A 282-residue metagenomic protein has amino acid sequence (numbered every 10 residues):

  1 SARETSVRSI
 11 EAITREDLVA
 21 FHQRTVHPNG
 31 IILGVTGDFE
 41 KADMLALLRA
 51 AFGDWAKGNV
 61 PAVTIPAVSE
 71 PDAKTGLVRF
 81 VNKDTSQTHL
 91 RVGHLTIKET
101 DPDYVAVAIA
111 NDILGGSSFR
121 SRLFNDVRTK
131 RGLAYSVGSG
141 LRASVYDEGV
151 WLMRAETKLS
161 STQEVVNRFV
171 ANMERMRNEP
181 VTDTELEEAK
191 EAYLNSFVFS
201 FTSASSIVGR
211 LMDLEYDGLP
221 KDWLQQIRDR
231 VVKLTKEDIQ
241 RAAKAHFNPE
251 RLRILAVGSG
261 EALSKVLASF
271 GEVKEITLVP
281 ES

Functional and structural regions predicted by a protein language model:
S1-N29, D54-D101, G115-Q163, E185 (+3 more regions): Non-catalytic beta-strand/loop surface segments
R15-A51, E250-R253: Non-catalytic, conformational "gating/processing" segments within enzyme and secreted inhibitor domains
I32-G34, L152, E187-S282: C-terminal regions of mature proteins
G37-A42, K158-T162, S259-E261: Helix N-cap motif at beta-to-alpha junctions
A46, E99-D103, T162-V165, V266: Solvent-exposed, non-transmembrane alpha-helical starts
A50-N59, A171-P180, F270-L278: A common structural junction motif
A155-S196, S200-F201, D213: C-terminal structural cap/anchor segments
